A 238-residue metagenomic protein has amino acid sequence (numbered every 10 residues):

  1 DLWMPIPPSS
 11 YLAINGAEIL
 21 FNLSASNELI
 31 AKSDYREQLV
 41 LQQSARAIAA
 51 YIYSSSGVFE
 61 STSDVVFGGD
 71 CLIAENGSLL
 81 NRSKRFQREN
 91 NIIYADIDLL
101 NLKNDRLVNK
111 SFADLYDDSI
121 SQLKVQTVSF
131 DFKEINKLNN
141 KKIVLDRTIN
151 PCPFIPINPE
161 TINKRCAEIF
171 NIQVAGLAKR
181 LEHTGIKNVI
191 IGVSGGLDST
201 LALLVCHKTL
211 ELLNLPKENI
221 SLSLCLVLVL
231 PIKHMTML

Functional and structural regions predicted by a protein language model:
D1, T161-L238: ATP-dependent adenylation/nucleotidyltransferase module used to activate substrates
W3-I93: CN hydrolase (nitrilase-like) catalytic-core segments centered on the catalytic cysteine and neighboring Lys/Glu
L20-L23, N150-I155, G185-I186, N219: Short acidic (Asp/Glu) and glycine-rich catalytic loops that position anionic groups and cofactors
A31-Y35, T62-F67, K84, R106-V108 (+2 more regions): Short acidic, glycine/serine/threonine-rich loops at helix termini
A45, A49, R82-R85, L107 (+3 more regions): Generic secondary-structure signature for well-ordered alpha-helical cores
A47-A49, F67-C71, E75, N90-A95 (+4 more regions): Structural beta-strand/beta-sheet cores of well-ordered domains, especially the beta-sheet scaffolds that support
N90-L181: Flexible inter-domain linker/hinge segments
